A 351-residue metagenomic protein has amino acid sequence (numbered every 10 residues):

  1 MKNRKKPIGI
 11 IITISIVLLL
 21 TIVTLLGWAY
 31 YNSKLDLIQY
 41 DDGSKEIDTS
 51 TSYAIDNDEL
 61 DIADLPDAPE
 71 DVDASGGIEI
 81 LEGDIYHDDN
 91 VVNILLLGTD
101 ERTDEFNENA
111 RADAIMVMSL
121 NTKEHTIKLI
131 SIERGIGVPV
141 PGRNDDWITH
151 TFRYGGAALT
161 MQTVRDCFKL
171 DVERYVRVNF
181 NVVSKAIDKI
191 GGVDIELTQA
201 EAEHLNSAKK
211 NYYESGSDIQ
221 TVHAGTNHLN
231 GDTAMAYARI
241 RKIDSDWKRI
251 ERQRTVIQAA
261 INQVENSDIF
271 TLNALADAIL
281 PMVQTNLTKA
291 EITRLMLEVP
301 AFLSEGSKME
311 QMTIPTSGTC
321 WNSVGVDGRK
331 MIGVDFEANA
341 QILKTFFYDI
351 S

Functional and structural regions predicted by a protein language model:
M1-D41: Gram-positive cell-envelope targeting signals
D42, I47-D84, N90-V92, D100 (+5 more regions): C-terminal solvent-exposed extensions
I85, V182-T271: Flexible, polar/acidic helix-loop-strand segments at domain edges
H87-N93, T99, N107-R111, P141 (+8 more regions): Solvent-exposed, acidic/flexible segments
D89-V92, A110-I115, E124-I132, R143 (+7 more regions): Extracytoplasmic
L97, T103, G135, Q162-E173 (+8 more regions): Structured segments of extracytoplasmic/periplasmic soluble domains in secreted or envelope-associated proteins
R102-N107, D146-Y154, K169-R174, A224 (+4 more regions): Second-shell loop/turn segments in exported
A114, D145, T149, A157-R165 (+9 more regions): Extracytoplasmic/secreted envelope proteins and their assembly/folding machinery, especially bacterial periplasmic
